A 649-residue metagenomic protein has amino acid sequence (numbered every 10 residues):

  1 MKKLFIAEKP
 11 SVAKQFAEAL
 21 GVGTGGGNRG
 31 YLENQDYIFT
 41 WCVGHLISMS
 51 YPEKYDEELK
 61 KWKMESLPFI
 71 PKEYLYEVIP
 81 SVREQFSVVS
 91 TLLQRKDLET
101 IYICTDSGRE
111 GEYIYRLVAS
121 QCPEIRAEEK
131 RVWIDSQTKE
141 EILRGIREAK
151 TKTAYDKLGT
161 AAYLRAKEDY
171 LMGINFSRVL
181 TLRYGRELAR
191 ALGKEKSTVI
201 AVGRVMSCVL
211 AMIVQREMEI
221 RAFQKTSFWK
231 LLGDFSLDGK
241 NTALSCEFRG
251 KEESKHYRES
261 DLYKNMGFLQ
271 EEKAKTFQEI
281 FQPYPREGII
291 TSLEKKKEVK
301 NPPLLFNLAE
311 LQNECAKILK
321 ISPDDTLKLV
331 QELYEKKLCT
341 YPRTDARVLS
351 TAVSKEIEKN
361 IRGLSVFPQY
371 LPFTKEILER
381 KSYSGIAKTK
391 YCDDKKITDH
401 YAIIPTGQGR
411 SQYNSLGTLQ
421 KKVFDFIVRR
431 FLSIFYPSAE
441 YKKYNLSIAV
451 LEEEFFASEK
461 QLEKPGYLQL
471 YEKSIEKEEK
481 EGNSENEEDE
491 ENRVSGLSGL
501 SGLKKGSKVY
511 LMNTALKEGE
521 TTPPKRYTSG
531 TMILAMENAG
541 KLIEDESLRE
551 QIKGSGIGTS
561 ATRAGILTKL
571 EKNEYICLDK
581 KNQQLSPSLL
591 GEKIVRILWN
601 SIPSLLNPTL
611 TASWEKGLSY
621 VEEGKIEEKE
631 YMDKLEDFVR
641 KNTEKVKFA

Functional and structural regions predicted by a protein language model:
M1-K2, C104-S107, T198-V199, K295-L304 (+3 more regions): Conserved short loop/turn motifs at secondary-structure junctions
M1-R178, F268, P523: Intrinsically disordered, low-complexity regulatory segments
K2-L4, L93, E99, Q121 (+6 more regions): Basic, low-complexity terminal or inter-domain segments flanking catalytic cores
Y74-E77, S87, K96, E141-F235 (+2 more regions): C-terminal or mid-to-C-terminal helical accessory/interaction module adjacent to the motor/catalytic core
L192-A201, I213-Q270, I318, P342 (+1 more regions): C-terminal helical "lid" subdomain and adjoining coupling/linker elements of P-loop NTPases
F223-F248, E287-L329, K337-L338: C-terminal accessory/connector segments of nucleic-acid motor ATPases
R258-L304, Q312: Metal- or metallocofactor-binding catalytic centers and their adjacent structured scaffolds across diverse enzyme
